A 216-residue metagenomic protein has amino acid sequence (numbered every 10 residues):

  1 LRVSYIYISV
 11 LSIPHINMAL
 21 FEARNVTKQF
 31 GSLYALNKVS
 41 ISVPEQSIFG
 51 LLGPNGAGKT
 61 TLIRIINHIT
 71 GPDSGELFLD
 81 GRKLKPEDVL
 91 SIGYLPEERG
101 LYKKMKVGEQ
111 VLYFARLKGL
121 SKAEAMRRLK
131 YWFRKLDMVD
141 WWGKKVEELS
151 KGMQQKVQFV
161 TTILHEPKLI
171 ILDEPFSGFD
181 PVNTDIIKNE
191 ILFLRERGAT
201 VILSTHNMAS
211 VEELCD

Functional and structural regions predicted by a protein language model:
N67: Helix-to-loop junction immediately C-terminal to a conserved catalytic motif
G75-L90: Conserved ABC transporter NBD signature motif
L112, R116, A123-W141: Conserved ABC ATPase "signature" region
K145-L149: Conserved ABC ATPase signature
I170-D173: Catalytic Walker B motif of ABC-type/P-loop ATPase nucleotide-binding domains
T184-R197: Helical segment within the ABC ATPase nucleotide-binding domain
